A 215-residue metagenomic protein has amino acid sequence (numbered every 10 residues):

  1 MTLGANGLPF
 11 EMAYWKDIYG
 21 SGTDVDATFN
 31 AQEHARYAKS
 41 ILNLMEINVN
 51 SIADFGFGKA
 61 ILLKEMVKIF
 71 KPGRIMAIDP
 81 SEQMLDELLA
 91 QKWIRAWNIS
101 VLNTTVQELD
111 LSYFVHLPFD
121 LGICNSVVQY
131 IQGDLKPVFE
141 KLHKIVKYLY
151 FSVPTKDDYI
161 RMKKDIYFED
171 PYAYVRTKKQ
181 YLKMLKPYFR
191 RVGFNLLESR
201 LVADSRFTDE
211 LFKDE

Functional and structural regions predicted by a protein language model:
M1-L44: Conserved class I S-adenosyl-L-methionine
N50-G58: Conserved class I S-adenosyl-L-methionine
K59-I99: Class I SAM-dependent methyltransferase SAM/SAH-binding core
I123: A conserved beta-strand element that flanks and buttresses the S-adenosyl-L-methionine
Y130-K141: A short, conserved alpha-helix within the catalytic core of class I
V146-P154: Conserved beta-strand signature within the Rossmann-like core of class I S-adenosyl-L-methionine
V153-A173: Short, glycine-/aromatic-enriched active-site segment of Class I SAM-dependent methyltransferases
Y172-R190: Short alpha-helix
